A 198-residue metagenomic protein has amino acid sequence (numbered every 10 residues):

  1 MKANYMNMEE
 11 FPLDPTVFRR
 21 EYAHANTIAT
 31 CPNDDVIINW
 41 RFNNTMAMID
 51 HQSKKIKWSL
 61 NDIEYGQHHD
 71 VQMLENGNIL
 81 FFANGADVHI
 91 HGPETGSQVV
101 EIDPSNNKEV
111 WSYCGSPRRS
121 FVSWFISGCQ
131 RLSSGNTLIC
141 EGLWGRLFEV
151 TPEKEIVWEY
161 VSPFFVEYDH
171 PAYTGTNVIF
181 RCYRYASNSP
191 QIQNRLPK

Functional and structural regions predicted by a protein language model:
M1-K198: Histidine-/acidic-rich catalytic cores in large beta-rich domains
